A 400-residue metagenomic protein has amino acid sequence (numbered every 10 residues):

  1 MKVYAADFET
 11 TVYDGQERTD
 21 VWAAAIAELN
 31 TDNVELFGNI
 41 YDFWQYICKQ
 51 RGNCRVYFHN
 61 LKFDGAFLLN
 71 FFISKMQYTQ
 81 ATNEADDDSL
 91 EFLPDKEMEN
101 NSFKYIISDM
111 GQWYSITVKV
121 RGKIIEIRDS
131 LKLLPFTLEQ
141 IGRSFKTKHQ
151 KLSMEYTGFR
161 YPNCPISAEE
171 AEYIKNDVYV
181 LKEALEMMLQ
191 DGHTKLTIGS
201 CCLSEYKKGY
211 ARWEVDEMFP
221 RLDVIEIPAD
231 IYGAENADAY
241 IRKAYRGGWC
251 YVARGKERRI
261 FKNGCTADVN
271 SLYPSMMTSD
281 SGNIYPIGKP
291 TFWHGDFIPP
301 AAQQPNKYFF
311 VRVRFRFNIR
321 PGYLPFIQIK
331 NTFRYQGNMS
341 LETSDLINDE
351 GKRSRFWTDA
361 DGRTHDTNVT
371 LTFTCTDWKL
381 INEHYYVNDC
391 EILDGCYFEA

Functional and structural regions predicted by a protein language model:
K2-V12, C265-A267: Two-metal-ion RNase H-like nuclease active-site motif
Y13-A23: Short, flexible loop/turn motifs enriched in small residues
T19-V21, E28-N60, A66-A400: Conserved acidic
